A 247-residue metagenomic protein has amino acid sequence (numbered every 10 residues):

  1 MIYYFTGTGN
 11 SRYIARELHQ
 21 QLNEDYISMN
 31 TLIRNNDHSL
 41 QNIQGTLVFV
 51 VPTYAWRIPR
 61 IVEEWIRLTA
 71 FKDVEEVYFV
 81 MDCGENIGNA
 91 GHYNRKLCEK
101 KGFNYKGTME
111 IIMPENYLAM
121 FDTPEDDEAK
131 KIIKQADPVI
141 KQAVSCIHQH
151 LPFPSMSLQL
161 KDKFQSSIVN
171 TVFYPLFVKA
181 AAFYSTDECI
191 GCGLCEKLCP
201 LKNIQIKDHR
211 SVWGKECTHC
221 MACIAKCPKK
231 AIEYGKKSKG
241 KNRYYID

Functional and structural regions predicted by a protein language model:
I2, G7-I14, Q20-I33, H38-V51 (+3 more regions): FMN-binding flavodoxin-like domain, especially the glycine-rich phosphate-binding loop
H38, N42, Y174-L176, A180 (+3 more regions): Residue-level signal for the start and early helices of compact helical domains
L40-Q41, A70, L176, C192 (+2 more regions): Generic structural signal for beta-strand residues in well-ordered domains
Q159-G191, K197: A mid-sequence, solvent-exposed acidic-amphipathic segment
Y184-S185, I190-V212, T218, A222-K239: Iron-sulfur cluster-binding cysteine motifs and their immediate structural context in ferredoxin-like electron-transfer
Y244-D247: Active-site-proximal loop/hinge segments that shape catalytic or ion-binding/gating pockets
